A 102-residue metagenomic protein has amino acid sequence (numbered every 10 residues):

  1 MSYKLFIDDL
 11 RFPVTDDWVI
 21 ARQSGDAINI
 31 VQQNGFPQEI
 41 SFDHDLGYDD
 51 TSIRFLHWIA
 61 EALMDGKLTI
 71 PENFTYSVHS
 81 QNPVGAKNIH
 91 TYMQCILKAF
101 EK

Functional and structural regions predicted by a protein language model:
M1-K102: Catalytic phosphate/metal-binding cores of nucleic-acid and nucleotide-processing enzymes, i.e., regions that mediate
